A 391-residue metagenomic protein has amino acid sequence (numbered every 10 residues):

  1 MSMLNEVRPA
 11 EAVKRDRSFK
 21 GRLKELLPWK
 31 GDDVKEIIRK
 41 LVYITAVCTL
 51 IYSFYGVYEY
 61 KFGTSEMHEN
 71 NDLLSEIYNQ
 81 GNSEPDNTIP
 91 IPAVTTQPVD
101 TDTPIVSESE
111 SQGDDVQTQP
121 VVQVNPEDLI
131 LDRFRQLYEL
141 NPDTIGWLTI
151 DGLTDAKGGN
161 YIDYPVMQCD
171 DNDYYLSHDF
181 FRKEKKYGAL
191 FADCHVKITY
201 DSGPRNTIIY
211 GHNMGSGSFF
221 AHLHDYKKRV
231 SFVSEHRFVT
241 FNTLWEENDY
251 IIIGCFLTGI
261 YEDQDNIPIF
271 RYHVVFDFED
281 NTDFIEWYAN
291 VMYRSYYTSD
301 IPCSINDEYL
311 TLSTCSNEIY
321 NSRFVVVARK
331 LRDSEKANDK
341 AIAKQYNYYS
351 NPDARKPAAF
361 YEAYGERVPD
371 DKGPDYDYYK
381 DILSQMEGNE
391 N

Functional and structural regions predicted by a protein language model:
M1-E36: N-terminal Lys/Arg-rich, disordered targeting/topogenic segments
I37-K40, T49-N391: Solvent-exposed, non-transmembrane regions of membrane-associated and secreted proteins
